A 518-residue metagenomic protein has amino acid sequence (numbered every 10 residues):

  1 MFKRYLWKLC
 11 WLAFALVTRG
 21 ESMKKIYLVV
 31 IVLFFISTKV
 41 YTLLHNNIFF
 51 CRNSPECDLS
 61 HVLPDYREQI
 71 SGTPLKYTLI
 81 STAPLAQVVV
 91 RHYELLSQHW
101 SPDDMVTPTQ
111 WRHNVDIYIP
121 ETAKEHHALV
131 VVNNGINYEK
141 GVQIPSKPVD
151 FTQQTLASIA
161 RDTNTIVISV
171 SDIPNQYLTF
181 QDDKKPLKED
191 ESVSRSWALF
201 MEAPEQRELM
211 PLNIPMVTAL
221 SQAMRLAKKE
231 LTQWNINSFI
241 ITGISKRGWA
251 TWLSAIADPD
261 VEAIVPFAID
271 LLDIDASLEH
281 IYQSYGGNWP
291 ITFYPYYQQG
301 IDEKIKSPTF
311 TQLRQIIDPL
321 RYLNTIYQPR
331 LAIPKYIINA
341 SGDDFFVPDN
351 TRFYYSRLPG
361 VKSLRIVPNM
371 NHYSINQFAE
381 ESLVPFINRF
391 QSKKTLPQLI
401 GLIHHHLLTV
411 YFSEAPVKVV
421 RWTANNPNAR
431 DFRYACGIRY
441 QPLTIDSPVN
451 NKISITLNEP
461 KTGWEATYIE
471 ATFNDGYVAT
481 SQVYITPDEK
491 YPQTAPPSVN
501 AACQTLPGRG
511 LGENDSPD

Functional and structural regions predicted by a protein language model:
L44-E125: Catalytic-loop region of hydrolases
H126-G135: Short beta-strand element of the alpha/beta-hydrolase
E139-P148, T165-T218, D273-Y285: Cap/lid segment of the alpha/beta-hydrolase catalytic domain
A203-T218, Q222-S245: Gly/Ser-rich "nucleophile elbow"/oxyanion-hole loop immediately N-terminal to the catalytic nucleophile in hydrolases
L253-I305, R365-P368, S374-Q377: Hydrolase active-site cap/lid region
T309-V367, F412-E414: Serine-hydrolase catalytic core
G342-D344, P348-L402, A415: Catalytic cores of secreted or luminal carbohydrate-active enzymes
P385-T423, P442-V449: Surface beta-strand/loop "capping" patches
